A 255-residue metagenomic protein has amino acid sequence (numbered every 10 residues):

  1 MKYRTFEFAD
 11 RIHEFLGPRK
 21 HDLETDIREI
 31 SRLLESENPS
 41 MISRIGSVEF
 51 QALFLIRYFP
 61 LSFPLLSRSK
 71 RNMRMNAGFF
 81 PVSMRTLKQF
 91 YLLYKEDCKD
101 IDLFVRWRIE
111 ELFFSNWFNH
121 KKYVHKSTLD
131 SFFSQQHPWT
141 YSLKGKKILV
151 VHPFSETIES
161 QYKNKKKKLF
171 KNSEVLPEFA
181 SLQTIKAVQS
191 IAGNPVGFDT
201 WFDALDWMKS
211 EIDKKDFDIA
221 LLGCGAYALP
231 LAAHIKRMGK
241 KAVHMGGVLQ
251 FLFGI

Functional and structural regions predicted by a protein language model:
M1-E178: Electropositive, gly/pro-rich neighborhoods at or near active sites that engage anionic ligands
T25-E29, L87-L93, F202-K215, Y227: A short, acidic, amphipathic alpha-helical segment used as a generic capping/interface helix at domain edges
Q51-L53, A228-A233, F251-G254: Short active-site-adjacent structural elements
F118, Q183-W207: Glycine-rich phosphate-binding "P-loop"
H152, F217-A232, H244-G246: Glycine-rich anion-binding loop/nest that anchors nucleotide
S155-I158, S190-A192, Y227-A228: Short, catalytically relevant binding-site loops at active-site mouths
Y162-K163, A232-I235: Short amphipathic alpha-helical segments
S181-N194, M238-I255: Short, flexible loop segments at boundaries between secondary-structure elements
